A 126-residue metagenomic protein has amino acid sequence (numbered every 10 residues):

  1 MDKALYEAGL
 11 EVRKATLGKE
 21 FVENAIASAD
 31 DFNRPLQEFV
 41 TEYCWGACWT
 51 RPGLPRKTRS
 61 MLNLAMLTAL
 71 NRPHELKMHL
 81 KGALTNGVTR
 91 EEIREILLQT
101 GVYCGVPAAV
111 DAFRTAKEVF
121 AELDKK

Functional and structural regions predicted by a protein language model:
M1-K57, T85, V110-K126: Acidic, glycine/proline-rich low-complexity segments that act as flexible tails and inter-domain linkers
T16-K19, P73, G87, Y103-V106: Residues at alpha-helix boundaries and the short loops/turns that link adjacent helices
V40-C44, M61-T68, I96-G101: Short alpha-helical scaffolding segments that buttress acidic/His motifs in well-ordered protein cores
A47, R51, A69-L76, C104-P107: Amphipathic alpha-helical interaction segments
M61-L64, T68-R94: Mid-chain, well-packed structural core segment of small domains
K81, L98-G101, K117: Short amphipathic alpha-helical surface patches that mediate protein-protein
E91-E95, D111-R114: A glycine-rich phosphate/pyrophosphate-binding beta-strand-loop-alpha-helix module
Q99, V106-V110: Substrate/cofactor-recognition hotspot
